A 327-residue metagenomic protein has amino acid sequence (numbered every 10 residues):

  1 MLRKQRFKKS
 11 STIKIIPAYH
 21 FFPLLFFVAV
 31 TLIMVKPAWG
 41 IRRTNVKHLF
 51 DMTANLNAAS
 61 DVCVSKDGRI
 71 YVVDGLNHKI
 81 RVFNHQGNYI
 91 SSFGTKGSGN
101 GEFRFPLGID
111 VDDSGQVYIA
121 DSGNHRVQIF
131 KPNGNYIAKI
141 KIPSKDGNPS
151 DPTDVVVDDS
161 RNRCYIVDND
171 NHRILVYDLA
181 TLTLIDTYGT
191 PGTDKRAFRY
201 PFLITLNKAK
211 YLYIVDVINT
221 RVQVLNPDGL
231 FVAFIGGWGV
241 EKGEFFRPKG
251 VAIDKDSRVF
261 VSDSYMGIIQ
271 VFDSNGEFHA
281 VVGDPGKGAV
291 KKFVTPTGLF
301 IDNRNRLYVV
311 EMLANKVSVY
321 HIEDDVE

Functional and structural regions predicted by a protein language model:
M1-I16: N-terminal secretory signal peptides that target proteins for export/translocation
R3, P17-A18, F22-P23, K79: N-terminal leader/targeting signatures
S10-I13, F21, N133, A180: Enrichment for repetitive, rod-forming helical segments
K14-P17, M34, E323: Residues marking helix boundaries in flexible regions
P23-T31: Bacterial N-terminal signal peptides
T31-P37: C-terminal segment of classical bacterial N-terminal signal peptides
P37-E327: Eukaryotic scaffold repeat domains enriched in small/polar residues
